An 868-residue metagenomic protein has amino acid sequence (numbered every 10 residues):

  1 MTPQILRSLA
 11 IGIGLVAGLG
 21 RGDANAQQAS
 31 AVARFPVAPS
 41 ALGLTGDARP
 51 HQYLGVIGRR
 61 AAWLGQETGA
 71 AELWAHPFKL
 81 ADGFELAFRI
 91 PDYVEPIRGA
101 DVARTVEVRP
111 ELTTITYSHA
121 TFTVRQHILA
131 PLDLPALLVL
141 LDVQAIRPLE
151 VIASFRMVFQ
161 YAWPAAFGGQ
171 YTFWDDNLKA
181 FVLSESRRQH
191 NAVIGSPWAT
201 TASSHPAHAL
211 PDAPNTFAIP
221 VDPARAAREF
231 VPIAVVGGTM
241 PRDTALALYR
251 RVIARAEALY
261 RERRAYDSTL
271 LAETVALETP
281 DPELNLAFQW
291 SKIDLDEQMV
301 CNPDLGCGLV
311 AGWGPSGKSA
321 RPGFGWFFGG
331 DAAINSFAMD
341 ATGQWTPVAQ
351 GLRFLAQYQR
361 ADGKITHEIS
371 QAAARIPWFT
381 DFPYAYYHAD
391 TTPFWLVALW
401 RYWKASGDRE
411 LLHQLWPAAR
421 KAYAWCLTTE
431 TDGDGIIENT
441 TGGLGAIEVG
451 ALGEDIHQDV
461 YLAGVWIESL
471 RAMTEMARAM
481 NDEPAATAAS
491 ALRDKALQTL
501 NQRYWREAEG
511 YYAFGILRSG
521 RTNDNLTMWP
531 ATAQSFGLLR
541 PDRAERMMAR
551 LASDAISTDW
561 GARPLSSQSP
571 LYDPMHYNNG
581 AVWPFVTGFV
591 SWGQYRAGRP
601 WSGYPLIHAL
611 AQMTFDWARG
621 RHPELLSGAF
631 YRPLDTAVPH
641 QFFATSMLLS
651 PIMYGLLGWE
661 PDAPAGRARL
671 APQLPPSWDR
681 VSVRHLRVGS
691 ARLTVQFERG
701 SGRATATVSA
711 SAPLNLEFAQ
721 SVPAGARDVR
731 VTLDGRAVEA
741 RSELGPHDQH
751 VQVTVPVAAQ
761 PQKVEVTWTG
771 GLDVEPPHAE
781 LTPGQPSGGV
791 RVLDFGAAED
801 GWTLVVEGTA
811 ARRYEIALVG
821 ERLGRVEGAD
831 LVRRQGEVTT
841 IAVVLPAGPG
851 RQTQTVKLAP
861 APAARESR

Functional and structural regions predicted by a protein language model:
S8-G20: Bacterial N-terminal signal peptides
A26-L286, T342-Q344, G598-P600, W659-P776 (+1 more regions): Terminal accessory carbohydrate-recognition/targeting modules of carbohydrate-active enzymes
V32, M157, Q289, N481-L517 (+5 more regions): Non-catalytic carbohydrate-binding regions of carbohydrate-active enzymes
H51-V56, R60-E72, H76, P211 (+8 more regions): Aromatic (Trp/Tyr) and acidic
Q144-A145, G169, F173, P223-E229 (+8 more regions): Aromatic-rich carbohydrate-recognition surfaces in CAZymes
T239, E278-W326, Q350-Y387, T392 (+5 more regions): Extended glycan-interaction surfaces of carbohydrate-active proteins
Y402-Q414, A472-A488: Inter-helical turn/loop segments and adjacent helix faces that build the functional surface of alpha-helical bundle
P723, G771-L823: Accessory, solvent-exposed terminal regions and/or long lumenal/extracellular loops of proteins
